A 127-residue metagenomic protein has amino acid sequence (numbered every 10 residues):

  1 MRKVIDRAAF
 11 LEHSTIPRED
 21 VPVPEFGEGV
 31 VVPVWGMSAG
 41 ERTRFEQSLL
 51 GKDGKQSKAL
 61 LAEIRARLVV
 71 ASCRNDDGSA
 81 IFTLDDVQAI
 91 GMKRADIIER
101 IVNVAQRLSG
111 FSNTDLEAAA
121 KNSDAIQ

Functional and structural regions predicted by a protein language model:
M1-T15, D124-Q127: Low-complexity intrinsically disordered segments
R2, F26-Q127: Short, surface-exposed, charged amphipathic helix/loop patches that serve as local interaction elements
R7, R18-D20, D53-K58: Short secondary-structure capping micro-motifs at structural edges
S14-R18, A66: A general secondary-structure signal for short beta-strands and their flanking turns/coil in non-transmembrane regions
P17-G27: Short acidic-hydrophobic surface loop/beta-edge motif
